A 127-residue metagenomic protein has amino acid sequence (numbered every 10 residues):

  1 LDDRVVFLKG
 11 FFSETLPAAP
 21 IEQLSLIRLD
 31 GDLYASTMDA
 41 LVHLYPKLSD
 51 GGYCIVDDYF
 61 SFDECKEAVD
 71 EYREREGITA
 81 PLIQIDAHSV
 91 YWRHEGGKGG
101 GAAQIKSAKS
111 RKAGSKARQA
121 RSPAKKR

Functional and structural regions predicted by a protein language model:
L1-V6, E76-I78: A short helix-to-beta-strand connector/capping loop
R4-F62, K66: Active-site segment flanking the S-adenosylmethionine/decSAM binding pocket in AdoMet-dependent transferases
D70-R127: Core SAM-dependent methyltransferase catalytic element
